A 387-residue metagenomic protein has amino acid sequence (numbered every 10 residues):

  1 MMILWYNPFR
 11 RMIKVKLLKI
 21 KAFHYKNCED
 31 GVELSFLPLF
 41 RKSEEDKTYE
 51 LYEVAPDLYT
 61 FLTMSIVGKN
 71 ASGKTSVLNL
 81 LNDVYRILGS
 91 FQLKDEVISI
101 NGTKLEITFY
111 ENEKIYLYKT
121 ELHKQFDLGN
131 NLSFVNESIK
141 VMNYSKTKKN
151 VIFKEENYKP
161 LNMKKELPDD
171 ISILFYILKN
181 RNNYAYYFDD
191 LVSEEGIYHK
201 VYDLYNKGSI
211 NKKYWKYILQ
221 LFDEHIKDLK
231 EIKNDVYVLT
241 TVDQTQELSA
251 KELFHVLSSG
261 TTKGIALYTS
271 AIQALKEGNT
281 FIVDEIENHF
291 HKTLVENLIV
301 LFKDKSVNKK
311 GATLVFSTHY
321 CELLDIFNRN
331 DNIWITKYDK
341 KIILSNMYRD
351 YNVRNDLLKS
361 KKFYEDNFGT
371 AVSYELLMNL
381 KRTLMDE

Functional and structural regions predicted by a protein language model:
M2-R86, T245-L376: Switch/communication elements of ASCE P-loop NTPase nucleotide-binding domains
M2-S35, I87-K276, K361-Y374, L380-E387: Phosphate-coordinating catalytic segments in nucleotide- and nucleic-acid-processing enzymes
